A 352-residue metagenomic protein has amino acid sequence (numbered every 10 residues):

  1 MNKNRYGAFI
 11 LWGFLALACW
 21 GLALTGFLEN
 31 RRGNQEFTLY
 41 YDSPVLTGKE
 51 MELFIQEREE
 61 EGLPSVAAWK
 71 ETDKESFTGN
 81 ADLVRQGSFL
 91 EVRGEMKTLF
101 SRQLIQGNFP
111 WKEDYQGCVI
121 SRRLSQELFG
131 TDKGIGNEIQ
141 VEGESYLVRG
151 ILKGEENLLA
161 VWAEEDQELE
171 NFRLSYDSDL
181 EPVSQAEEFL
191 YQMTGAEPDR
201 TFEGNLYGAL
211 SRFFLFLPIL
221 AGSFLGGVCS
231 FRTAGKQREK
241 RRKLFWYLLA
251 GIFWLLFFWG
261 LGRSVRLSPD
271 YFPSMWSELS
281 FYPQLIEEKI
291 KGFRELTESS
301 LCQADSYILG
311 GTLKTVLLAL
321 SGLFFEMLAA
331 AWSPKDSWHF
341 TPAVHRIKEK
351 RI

Functional and structural regions predicted by a protein language model:
M1-N34, E326: Hydrophobic secretory-pathway targeting helix
K3-N4, E203-Y207, R238: Membrane-interfacial loop-to-transmembrane-helix junctions in polytopic alpha-helical membrane proteins
T25-T78, S277-E288: Membrane-proximal extracellular/periplasmic loop immediately following the first transmembrane helix
W69-K112: The feature marks short, hydrophobic/small-residue-biased sequence motifs that occur predominantly
V84, E113-Y115, G134, G143: Extracytoplasmic
F89, Q116-G117, E138: A residue-level structural signature of the nucleotidyltransferase/glycosyltransferase Rossmann-like core
E95-I105, I120-S184, L190-G208: Mid-to-C-terminal secondary-structure elements that act as membrane-proximal/extracytoplasmic interface segments
G208-I352: Alpha-helical transmembrane segments forming the membrane-embedded cores of inner-membrane proteins across
